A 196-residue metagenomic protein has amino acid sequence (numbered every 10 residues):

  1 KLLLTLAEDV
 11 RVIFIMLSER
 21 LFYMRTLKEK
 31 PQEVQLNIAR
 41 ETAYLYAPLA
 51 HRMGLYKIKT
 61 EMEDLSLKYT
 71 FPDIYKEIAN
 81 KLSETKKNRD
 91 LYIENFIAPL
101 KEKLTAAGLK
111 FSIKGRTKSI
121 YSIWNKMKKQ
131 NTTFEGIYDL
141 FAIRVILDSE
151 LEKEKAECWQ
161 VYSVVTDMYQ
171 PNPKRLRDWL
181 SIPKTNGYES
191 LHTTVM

Functional and structural regions predicted by a protein language model:
K1-I13, R20-M196: Nucleic-acid processing machinery
